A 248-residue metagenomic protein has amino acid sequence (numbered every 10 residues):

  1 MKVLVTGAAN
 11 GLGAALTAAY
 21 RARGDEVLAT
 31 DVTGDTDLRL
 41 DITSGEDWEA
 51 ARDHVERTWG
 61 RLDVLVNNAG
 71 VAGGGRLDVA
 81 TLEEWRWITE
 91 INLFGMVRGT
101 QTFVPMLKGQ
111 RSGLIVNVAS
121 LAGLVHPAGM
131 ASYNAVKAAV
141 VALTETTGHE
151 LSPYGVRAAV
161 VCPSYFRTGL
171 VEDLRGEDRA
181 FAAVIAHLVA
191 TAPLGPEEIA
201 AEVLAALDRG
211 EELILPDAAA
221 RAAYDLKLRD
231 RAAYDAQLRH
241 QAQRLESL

Functional and structural regions predicted by a protein language model:
A9-N10: Conserved glycine-rich cofactor-binding loop
L40-A50, L82: The beta1-alpha1 cofactor-binding region of Rossmann-like NAD(H)/NADP(H)-dependent oxidoreductases
R76-L77, E84-R86: Substrate-binding pocket helix/loop in short-chain dehydrogenase/reductase
A80, H126-N134, T146: Active-site loop-to-helix junction immediately N-terminal to the catalytic Tyr of the SDR YXXXK motif in Rossmann-fold
T100, V136: Active-site helix of classical SDR
S120: Residue(s) in the substrate-gating loop at a strand-loop-helix junction that position the organic substrate next
H149, P153-A218: SDR active-site lid
